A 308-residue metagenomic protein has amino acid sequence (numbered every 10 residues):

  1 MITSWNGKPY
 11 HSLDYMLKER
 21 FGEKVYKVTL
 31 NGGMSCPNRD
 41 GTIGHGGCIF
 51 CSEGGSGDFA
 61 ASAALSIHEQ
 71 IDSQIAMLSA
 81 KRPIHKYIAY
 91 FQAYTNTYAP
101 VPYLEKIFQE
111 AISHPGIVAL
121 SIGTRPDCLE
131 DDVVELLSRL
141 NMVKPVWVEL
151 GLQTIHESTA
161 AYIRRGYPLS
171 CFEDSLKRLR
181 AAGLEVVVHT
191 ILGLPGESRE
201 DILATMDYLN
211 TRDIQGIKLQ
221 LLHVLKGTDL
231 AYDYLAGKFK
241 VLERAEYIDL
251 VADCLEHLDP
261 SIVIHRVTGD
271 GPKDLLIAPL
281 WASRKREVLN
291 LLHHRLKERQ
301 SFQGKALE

Functional and structural regions predicted by a protein language model:
M1-I88: N-terminal [4Fe-4S]-dependent radical SAM core
M1-Y15, E19, K24-Y26, G216 (+1 more regions): Auxiliary Fe-S-binding modules of radical SAM enzymes
Y26-L30, Y87-A89, L120-I122, V146-L150 (+3 more regions): Hydrophobic faces of well-ordered beta-strands that scaffold small-molecule active sites in alpha/beta enzyme cores
C48, E110-I117, A204-L219, V288-Q303: Structural recognition of alpha->loop->beta junctions
G54-Q74, L78-V101, G116-L129, P145-C171 (+1 more regions): Core AdoMet radical
L78-A80, I107-P115, E135-P145, K177-A181: Acidic (Asp/Glu)-rich catalytic clusters
V101-Q109, E130-R139, I163, I202: Distinct, well-ordered alpha-helical segments
S170-D229, A245-T268: Conserved C-terminal portion of the radical SAM core fold that forms the substrate/S-adenosylmethionine-binding
